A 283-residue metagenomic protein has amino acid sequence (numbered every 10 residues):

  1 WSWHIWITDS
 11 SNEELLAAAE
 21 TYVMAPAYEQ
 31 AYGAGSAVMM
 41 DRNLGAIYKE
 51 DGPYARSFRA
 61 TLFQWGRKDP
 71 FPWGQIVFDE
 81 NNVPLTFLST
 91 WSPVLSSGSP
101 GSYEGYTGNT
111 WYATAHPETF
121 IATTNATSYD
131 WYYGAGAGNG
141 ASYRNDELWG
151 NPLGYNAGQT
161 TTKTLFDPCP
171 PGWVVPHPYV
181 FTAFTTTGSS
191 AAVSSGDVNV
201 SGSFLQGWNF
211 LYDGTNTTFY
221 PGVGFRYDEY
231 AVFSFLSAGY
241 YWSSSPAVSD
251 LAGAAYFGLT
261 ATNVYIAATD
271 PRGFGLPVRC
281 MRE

Functional and structural regions predicted by a protein language model:
W1-K163, A247, R272-E283: Short, compositionally biased
L44-A46, Y129-D130, A135-E283: C-terminal, surface-exposed recognition/capping segments
